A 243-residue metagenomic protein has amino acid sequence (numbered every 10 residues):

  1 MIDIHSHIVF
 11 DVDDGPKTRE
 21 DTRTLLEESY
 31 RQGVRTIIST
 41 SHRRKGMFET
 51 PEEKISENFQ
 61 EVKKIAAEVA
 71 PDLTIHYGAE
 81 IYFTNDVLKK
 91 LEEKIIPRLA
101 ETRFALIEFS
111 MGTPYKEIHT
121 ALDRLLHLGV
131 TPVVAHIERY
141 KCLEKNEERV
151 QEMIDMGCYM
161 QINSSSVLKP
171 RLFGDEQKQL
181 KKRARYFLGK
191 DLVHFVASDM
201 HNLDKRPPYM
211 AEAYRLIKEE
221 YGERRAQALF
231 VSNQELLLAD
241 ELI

Functional and structural regions predicted by a protein language model:
M1-L73: An N-terminally biased module of ancient metal coordination in phosphate/nucleic-acid-related enzymes
I2-I4, I38-T40, H76-A79, V133-A135 (+2 more regions): Active-site neighborhood of phospho(di)ester-bond hydrolases with catalytic His/Asp-centered motifs
H7-V9, D13, H42-R43, G78-T84 (+4 more regions): Active-site beta-loop-alpha junctions enriched in small/polar residues
T18-D21, K54-S56, K90-E92, K145-Q151 (+2 more regions): Charged helix-capping and loop-helix junction motifs
Y30, L126, L188-G189: Non-catalytic positions within long, well-ordered alpha-helices that form the structural scaffold/packing of enzyme
E49-Q161: Extended substrate/RNA-proximal surfaces in nucleic-acid metabolism proteins
K190-P207: Short acidic/histidine-rich active-site segments
M210-I243: Mid-to-C-terminal alpha-helical segments outside catalytic/metal-binding sites
